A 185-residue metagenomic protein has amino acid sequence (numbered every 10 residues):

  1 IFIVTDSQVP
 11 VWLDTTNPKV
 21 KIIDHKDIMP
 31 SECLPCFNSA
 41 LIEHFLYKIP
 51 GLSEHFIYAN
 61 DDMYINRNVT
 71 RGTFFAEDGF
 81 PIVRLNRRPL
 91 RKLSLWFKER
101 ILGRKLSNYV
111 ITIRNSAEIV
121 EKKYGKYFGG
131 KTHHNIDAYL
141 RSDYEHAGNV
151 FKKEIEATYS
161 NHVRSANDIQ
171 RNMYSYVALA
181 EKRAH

Functional and structural regions predicted by a protein language model:
I1-Q8: Short beta-strand/loop segment that forms part of the nucleotide-sugar
F2, K21-I23, I57-A59: Hydrophobic/aromatic beta-strand patches that form the interior of the parallel beta-sheet core in alpha/beta enzyme
V9, L46-L85: GT-A fold catalytic core of metal-dependent nucleotide-sugar glycosyltransferases, centered on the diacidic
V9-S53: Active-site-proximal specificity loops/subdomain of glycosyltransferases
T16-C33, R67-L90: Short, flexible helix-coil linker/hinge segments at the edges of structured domains or between repeats
A40, E54, D168-N172: A structural signal for well-ordered alpha-helical segments within the folded catalytic domains of diverse enzymes
F75, P81-S165: Long, charge-rich alpha-helical interaction segments
R164-S165, I169-H185: Long, low-complexity C-terminal extensions of enzymes
